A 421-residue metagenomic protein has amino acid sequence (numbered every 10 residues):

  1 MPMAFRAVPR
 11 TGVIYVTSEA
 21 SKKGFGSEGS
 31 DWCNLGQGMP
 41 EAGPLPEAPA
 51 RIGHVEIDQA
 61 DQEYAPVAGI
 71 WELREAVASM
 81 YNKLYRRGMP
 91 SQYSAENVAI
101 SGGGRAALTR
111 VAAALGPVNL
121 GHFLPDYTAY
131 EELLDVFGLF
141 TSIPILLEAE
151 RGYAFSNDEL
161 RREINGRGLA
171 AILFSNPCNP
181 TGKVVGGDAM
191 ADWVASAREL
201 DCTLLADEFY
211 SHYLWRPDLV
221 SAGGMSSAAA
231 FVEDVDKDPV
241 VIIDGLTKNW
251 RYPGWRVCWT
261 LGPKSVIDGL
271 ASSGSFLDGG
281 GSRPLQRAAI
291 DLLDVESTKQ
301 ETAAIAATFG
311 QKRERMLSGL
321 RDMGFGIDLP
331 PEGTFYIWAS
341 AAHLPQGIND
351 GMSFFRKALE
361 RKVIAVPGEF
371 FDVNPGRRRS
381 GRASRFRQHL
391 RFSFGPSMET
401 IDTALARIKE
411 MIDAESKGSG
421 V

Functional and structural regions predicted by a protein language model:
M3-G102, E159, L293-S297, A414-V421: N-terminal small-domain helix-loop-helix segment of the aminotransferase-like
V16, L35, V77, V98 (+13 more regions): Generic structural signal for small/hydrophobic residues in well-ordered secondary structure, especially within
E28-N34, I243, G326-E332: Short beta-strand
D61-L200, S211-V235, V241, S419-G420: Conserved core of the PLP fold type I
S79, R87, R162, V235-D236 (+3 more regions): PLP-dependent enzyme catalytic core of the Aspartate aminotransferase-like
M80, D135-V136, A230-A307, E314-M323 (+2 more regions): Conserved core segment of the aminotransferase class I/II
E199-L200, M323, R361, E415: Helix C-cap/helix->beta junction micro-motif
I290, A306-L317, I327-A342: Conserved glycine-rich beta-strand-loop-beta hairpin in the small C-terminal domain of fold type I
